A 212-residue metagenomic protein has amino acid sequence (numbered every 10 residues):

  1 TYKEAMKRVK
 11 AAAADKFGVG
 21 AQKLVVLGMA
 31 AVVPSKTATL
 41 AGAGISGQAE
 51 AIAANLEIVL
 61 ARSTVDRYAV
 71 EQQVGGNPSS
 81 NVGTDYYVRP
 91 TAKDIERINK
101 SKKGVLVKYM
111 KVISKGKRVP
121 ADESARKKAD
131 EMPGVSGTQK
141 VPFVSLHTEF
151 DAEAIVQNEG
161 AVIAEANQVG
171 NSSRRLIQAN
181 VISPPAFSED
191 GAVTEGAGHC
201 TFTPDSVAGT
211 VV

Functional and structural regions predicted by a protein language model:
T1-P133: Accessory cap/linker subdomain of secreted extracellular hydrolases
D130-P142: Conserved serine/cysteine hydrolase catalytic core
S136-Q139, G170-R175: Short helix-terminating capping/connector loops at secondary-structure junctions
V144-H147: Short beta-strand/loop motif that positions the catalytic acidic residue of the alpha/beta-hydrolase fold
E149-D151, I182: Residue-level signal for short, function-critical loop segments
A152-N158: Conserved alpha/beta-hydrolase "acid-adjacent" motif
E159-N171: Conserved loop-alpha-helix segment in the C-terminal half of the alpha/beta-hydrolase fold that carries the catalytic
S172-V212: C-terminal catalytic histidine-bearing segment of alpha/beta-hydrolase fold enzymes
